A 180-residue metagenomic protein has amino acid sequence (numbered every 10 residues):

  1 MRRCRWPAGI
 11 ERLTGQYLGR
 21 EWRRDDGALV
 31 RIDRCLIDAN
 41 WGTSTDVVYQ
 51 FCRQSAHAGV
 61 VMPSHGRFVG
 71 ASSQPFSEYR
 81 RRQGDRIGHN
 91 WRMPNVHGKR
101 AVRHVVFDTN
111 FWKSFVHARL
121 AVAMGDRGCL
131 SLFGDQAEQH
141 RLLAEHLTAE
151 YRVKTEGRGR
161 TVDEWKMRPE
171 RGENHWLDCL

Functional and structural regions predicted by a protein language model:
M1, C179: Gly/Thr-rich phosphate-binding beta-strand-loop-beta motif of the actin/hexokinase/Hsp70
R2-R158: Mg2+-dependent endonuclease catalytic cores in nucleic-acid-processing enzymes, primarily RNase H-like
I32, T161-V162, D178: Glycine-rich anion-binding loop/nest that anchors nucleotide
G159-R171: Short, solvent-exposed helix-loop connector elements
N174-W176: C-terminal folded domains that constitute the principal catalytic or ligand-binding module of multi-domain proteins
